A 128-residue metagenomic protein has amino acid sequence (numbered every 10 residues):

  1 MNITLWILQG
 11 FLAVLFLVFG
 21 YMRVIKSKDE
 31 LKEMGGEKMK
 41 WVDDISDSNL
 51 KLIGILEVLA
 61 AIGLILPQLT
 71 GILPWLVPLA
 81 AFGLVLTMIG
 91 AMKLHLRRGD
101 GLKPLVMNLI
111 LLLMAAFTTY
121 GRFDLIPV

Functional and structural regions predicted by a protein language model:
M1-V128: Membrane-interface extramembranous regions
